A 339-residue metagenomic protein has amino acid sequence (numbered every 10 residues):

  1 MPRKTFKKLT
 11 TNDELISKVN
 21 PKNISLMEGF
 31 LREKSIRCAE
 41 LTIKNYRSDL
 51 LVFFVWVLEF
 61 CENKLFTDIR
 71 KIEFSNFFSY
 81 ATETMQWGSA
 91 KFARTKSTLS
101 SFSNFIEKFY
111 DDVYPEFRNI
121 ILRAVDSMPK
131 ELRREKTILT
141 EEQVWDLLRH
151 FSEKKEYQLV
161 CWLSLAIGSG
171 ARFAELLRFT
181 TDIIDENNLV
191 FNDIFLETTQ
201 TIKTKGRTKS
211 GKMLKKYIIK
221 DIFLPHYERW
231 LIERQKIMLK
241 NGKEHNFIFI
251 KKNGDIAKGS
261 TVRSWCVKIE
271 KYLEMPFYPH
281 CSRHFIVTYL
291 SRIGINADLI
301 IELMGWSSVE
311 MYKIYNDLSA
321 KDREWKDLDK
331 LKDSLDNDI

Functional and structural regions predicted by a protein language model:
M1-N12, K330-I339: C-terminal secondary-structure termini that scaffold catalytic or DNA-interacting sites
E28-K44, S48-R134: N-terminal core-binding DNA-recognition domain of tyrosine recombinases/integrases
Y110, A166-I194, D298: Short, charged phosphate-coordinating catalytic segments
E141-F173: Basic, Lys/Arg- and aromatic-enriched nucleic-acid-binding interface segment
S164, K268, R283-S307, I314: C-terminal catalytic core of tyrosine-transesterase DNA break-rejoin enzymes
R178-L224: Conserved tyrosine-mediated DNA breakage-rejoining catalytic core shared by Y-recombinases
I219-E274: Active-site/catalytic core of tyrosine-dependent DNA strand-transfer enzymes
M304-D329: Catalytic-site neighborhood detector that most strongly recognizes the C-terminal catalytic loop/helix of tyrosine
